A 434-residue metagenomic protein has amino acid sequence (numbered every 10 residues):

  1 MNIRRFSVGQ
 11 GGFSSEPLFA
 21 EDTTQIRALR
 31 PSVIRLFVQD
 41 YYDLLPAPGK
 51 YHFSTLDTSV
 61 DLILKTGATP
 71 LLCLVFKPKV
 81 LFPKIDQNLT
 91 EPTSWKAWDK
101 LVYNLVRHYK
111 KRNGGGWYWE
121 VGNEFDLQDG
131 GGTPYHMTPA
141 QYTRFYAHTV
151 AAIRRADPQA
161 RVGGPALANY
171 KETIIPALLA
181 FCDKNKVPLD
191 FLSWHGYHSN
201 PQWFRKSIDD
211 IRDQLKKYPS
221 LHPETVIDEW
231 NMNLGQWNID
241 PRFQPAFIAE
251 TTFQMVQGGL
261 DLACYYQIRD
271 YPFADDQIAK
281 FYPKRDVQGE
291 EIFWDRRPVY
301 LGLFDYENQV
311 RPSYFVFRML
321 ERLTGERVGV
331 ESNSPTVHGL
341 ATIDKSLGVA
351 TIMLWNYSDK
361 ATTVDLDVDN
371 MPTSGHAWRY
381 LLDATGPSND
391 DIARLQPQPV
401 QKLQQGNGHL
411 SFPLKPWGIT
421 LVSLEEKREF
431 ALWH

Functional and structural regions predicted by a protein language model:
M1-A28, S32, F37: Boundary/entry segment of secreted carbohydrate-active catalytic domains
V8-Q10, L36, V121, G164-L167 (+4 more regions): Conserved beta-strand positions
L29-P201: Substrate-binding cleft and catalytic face of glycoside hydrolase catalytic domains, especially the flexible beta-alpha
L62-T69, H108-G115, H148-A160, L215-H222 (+4 more regions): A structural motif corresponding to the C-terminal end of an alpha-helix and its immediate exit/capping segment
P139-D261, R269, A274: Noncatalytic carbohydrate-binding groove/subsite architecture in carbohydrate-active enzymes
G235-V349: Aromatic/acidic polysaccharide-binding cleft in carbohydrate-active enzymes
S334-A384, P416-S423, R428: Carbohydrate-binding surface patches
Q396-H434: C-terminal beta-strand-rich structural cap/linker in extracellular carbohydrate-active enzymes
